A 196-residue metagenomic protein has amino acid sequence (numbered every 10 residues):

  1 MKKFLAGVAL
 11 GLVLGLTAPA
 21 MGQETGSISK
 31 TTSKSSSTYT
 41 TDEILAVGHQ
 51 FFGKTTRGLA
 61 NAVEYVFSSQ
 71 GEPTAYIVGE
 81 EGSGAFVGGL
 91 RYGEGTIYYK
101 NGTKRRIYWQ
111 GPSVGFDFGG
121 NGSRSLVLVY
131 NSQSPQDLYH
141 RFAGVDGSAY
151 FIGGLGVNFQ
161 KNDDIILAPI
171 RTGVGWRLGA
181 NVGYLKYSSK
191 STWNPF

Functional and structural regions predicted by a protein language model:
M1-F4: Positively charged n-region of N-terminal signal peptides that target proteins for export
G7-T17: Bacterial N-terminal signal peptides
A18-G22: Boundary at the C-terminal end of the N-terminal hydrophobic targeting segment
Q23-F196: Small-residue-enriched, tightly packed secondary-structure blocks
